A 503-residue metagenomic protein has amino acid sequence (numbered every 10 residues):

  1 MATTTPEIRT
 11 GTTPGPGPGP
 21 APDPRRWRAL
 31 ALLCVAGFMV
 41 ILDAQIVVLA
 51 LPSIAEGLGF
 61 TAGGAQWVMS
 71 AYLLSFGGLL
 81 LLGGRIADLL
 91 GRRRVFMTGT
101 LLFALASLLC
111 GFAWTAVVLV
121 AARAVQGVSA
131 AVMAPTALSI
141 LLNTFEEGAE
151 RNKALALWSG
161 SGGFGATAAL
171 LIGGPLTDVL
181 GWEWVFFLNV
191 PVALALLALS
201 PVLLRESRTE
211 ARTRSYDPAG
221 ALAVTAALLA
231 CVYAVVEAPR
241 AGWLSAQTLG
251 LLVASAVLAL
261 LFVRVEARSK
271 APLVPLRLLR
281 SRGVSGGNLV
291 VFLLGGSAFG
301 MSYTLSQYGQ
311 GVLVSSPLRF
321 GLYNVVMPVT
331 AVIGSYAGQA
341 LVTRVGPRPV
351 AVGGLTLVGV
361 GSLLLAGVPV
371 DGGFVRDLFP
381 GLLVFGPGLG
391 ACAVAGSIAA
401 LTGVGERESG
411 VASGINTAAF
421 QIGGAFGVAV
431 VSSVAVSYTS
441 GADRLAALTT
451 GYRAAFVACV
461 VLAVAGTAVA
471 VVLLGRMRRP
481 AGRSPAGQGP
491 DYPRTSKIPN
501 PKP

Functional and structural regions predicted by a protein language model:
M1-L42: Cytosolic juxtamembrane N-terminal segment immediately preceding the first transmembrane helix of multi-pass
W27-L49, A62, V68, A246-L258 (+2 more regions): 12-transmembrane solute porter fold
V40, M69-Y72, F76, F103 (+10 more regions): Structural signature of transmembrane alpha-helices in multi-pass secondary transporters
S53, G84-R85, L89, P175 (+1 more regions): Membrane-interface helix termini in secondary transporters
G59, G91, F112-V118, L180-G181 (+3 more regions): Helix-breaking motifs and short loop linkers at transmembrane-helix boundaries and internal kinks in secondary membrane
S70-G84, A134-S139, V325-G338: Central cavity-lining transmembrane alpha-helices of secondary-active solute carriers, predominantly the Major
D88-A219, E406: Helix-loop-helix hairpins in multi-pass membrane proteins, especially solute transporters
A156, D178-F292, S297, T304 (+6 more regions): Hydrophobic transmembrane-helix bundles of small-molecule transporters
